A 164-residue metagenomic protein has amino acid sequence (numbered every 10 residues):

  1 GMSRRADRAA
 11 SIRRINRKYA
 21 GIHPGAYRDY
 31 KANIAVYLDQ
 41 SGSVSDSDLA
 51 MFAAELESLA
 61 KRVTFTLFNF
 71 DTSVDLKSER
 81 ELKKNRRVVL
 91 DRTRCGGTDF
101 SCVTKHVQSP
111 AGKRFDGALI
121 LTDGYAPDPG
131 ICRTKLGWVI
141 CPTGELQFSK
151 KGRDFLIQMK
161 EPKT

Functional and structural regions predicted by a protein language model:
G1-A35, V44-S47, L59-K61: Acidic, polar low-complexity linker/tail segments
G21-G25, A54-L56, V107-Q108, G124-A126: Generic recognition of flexible, low-complexity loop/linker segments
A32, G42-D75, A111, R133: …and closely analogous acidic/polar surface helices at protein-protein or active-site interfaces in A-domain-like
A35-V36, L119: Conserved beta-strand elements of the Class I
D39: Residues that scaffold, gate, or flank divalent-cation-dependent active/transport sites
F65-T66, D71-P127, I140-K150, F155-K163: Von Willebrand factor
D128-C132: Short, T/G/N/S-enriched strand-turn elements that build extracellular solenoid repeat scaffolds
L136-G137: PRPP/pyrophosphate-binding module of the type I phosphoribosyltransferase fold
